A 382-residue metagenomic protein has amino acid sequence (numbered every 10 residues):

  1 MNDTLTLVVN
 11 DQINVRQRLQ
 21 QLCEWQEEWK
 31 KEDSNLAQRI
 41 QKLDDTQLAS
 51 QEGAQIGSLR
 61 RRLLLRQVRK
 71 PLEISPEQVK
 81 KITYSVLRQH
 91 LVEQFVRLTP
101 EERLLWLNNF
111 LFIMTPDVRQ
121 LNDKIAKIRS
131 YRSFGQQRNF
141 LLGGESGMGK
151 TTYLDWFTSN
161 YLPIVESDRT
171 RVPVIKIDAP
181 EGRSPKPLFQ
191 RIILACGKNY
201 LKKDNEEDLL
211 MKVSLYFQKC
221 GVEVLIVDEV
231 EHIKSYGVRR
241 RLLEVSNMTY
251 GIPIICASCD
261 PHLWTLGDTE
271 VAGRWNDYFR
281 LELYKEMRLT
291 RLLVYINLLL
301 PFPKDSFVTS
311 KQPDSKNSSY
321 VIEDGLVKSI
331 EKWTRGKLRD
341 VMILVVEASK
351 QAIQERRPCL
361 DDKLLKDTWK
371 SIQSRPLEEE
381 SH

Functional and structural regions predicted by a protein language model:
N2-E93, M114, G147, T269-A272 (+2 more regions): C-terminal alpha-helical "lid" subdomain
V79-R103, N122, S184-R191, N199-I255 (+4 more regions): Mid-core helix/loop region of P-loop NTP-binding domains shared across ATPases and GTPases
L107-I128: N-terminal pre-Walker A segment at the start of P-loop NTPase domains
F134-W156: Walker A/P-loop nucleotide-binding motif
N160-R169: Post-Walker A helix-loop "phosphate-sensing" segment adjacent to the P-loop in P-loop NTPases
V172-R183: A short hydrophobic beta-strand->loop->alpha-helix junction that borders the nucleotide-binding pocket of P-loop NTPases
C256-H262: A short beta-strand-to-loop transition that corresponds to the Sensor-1 phosphate-sensing loop of AAA+ P-loop ATPases
G267-L283: A short helix-turn-beta junction within AAA+ P-loop NTPase domains corresponding to the substrate/partner-engaging
